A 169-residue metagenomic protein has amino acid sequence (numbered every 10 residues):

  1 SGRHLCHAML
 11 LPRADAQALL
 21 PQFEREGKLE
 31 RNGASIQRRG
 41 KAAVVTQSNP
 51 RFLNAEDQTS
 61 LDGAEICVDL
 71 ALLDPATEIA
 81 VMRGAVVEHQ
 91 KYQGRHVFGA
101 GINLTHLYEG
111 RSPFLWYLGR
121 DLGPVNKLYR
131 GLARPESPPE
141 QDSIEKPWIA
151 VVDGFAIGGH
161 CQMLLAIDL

Functional and structural regions predicted by a protein language model:
G2-V87, Y92: Conserved CoA-thioester-binding segment of acyl-CoA-metabolizing enzymes
G40, V45-T46, G63-A133, S137-I144 (+1 more regions): A structural preference for short, pocket-lining loop segments at secondary-structure junctions
F52-A55, F98, F155: Short N-terminal micro-motifs specific to bacterial/archaeal maturation and metal-cluster initiation sites
A150-C161: Gly/Ser-rich catalytic serine loop of serine hydrolases
G154, I167-L169: Gly/Pro- and small hydrophobic-enriched strand-loop and loop-to-helix capping segments that sit at the rims
